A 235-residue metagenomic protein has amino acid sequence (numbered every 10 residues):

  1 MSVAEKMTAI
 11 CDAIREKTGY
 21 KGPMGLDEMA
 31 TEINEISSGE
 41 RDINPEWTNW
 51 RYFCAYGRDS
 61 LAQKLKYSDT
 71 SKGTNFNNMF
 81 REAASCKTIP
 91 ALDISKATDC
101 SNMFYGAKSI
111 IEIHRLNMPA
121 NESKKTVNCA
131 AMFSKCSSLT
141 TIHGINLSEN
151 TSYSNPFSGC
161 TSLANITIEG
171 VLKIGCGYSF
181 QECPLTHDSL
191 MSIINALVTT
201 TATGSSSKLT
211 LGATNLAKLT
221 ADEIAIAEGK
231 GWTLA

Functional and structural regions predicted by a protein language model:
S2-A235: Negatively charged
